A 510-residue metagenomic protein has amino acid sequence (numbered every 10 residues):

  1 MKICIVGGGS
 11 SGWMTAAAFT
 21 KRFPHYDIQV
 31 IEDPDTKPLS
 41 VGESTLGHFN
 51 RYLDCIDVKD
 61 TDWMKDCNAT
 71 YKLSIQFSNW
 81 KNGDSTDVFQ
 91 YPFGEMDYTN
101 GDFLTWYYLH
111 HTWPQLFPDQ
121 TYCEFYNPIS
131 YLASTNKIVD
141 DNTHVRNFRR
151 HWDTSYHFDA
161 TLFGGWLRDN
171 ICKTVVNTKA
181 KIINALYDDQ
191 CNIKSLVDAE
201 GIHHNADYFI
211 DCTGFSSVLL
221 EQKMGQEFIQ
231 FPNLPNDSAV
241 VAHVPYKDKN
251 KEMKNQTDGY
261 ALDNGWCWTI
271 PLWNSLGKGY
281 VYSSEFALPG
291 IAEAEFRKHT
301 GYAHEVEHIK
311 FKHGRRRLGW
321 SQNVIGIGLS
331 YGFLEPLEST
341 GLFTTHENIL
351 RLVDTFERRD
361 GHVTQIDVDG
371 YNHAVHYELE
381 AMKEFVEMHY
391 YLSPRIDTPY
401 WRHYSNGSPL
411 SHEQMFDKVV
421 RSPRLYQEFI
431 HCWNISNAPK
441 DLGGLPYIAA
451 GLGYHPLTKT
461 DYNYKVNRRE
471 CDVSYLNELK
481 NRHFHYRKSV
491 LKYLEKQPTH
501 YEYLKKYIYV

Functional and structural regions predicted by a protein language model:
K2-Y26: N-terminal Rossmann-like FAD-binding beta1-loop-alpha1 element of flavoenzymes
T20-V41: Glycine-rich FAD pyrophosphate-binding loop
V41-A133: Dinucleotide-binding Rossmann-like beta1-alpha1 core, especially the glycine-rich loop that anchors the ADP
R146-A292, I349: Predominantly flavin-linked oxidoreductase catalytic cores and closely associated redox partners
A261-K312, G332-T344, G361: Conserved FAD/dinucleotide-binding core of flavoprotein oxidoreductases
G319-L337: Short FAD-binding loop at a beta-strand-to-alpha-helix junction that anchors the flavin cofactor in diverse
G341-V353, T364: Contiguous mid-protein beta-loop-alpha structural module that forms a pocket-lining wall or clamp of enzyme active
D354-V510: Long, low-complexity C-terminal extensions of enzymes
